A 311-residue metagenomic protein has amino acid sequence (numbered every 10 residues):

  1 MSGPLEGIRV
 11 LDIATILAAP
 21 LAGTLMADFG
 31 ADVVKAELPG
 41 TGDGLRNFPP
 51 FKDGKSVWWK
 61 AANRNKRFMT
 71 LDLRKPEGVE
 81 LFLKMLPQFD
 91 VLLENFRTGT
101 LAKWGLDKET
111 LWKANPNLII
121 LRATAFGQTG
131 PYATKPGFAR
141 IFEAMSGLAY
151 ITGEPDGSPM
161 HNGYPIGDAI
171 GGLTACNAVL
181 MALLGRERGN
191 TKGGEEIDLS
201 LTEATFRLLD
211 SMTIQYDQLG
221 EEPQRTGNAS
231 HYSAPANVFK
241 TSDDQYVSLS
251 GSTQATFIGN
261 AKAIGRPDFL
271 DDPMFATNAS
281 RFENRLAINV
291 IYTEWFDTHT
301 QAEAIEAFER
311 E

Functional and structural regions predicted by a protein language model:
M1-N190: N-terminal helix-loop segment corresponding to the beta1-alpha1 unit of nucleotide/adenylate-binding folds
G40, F126-G127, L201-F206, D243-Q245 (+1 more regions): Glycine-rich beta-alpha junction loops
G42-G44, D217-P223: Short Pro/Gly-enriched beta-strand edge/turn motifs at strand-loop
W59, T226-H231, N237-V238: Short Gly/Pro-enriched turn/cap motifs at secondary-structure boundaries
L106, E143, H161, I170-N177 (+5 more regions): Conserved active-site and cofactor/substrate-binding residues in soluble primary-metabolism enzymes
Q128, D156-P165, E187-T205, Q224-H231 (+1 more regions): Conserved Rossmann-fold dehydrogenase catalytic segment
G172-E195, R207, S211-L219, A261-P267: Oxidoreductase and adenylate-handling cofactor-binding alpha/beta cores
P235-E311: Aromatic-enriched alpha-helical interface/lid elements that frame and gate functional surfaces
